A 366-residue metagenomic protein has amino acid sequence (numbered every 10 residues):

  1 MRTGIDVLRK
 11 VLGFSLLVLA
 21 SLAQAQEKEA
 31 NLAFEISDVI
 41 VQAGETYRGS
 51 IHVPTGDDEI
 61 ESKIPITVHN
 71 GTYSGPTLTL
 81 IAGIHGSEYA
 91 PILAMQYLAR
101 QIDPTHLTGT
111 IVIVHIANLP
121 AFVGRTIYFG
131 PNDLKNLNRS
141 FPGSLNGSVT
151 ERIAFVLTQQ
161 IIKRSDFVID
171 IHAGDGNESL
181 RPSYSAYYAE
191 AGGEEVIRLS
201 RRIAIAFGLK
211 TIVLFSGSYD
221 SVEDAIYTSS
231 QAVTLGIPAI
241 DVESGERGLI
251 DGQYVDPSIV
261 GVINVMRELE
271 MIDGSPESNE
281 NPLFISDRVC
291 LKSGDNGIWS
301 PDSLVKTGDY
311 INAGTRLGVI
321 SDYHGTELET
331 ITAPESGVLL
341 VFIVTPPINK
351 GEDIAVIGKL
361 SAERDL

Functional and structural regions predicted by a protein language model:
M1-R2: N-terminal hydrophobic targeting signals that begin at the initiator methionine
I5-K10, A25-L366: Structured catalytic-domain cores with a bias toward divalent-metal coordination
R9-V11, L16-L17: Small-residue packing motifs within transmembrane alpha-helices
L16-Q24: Hydrophobic h-region of N-terminal signal peptides that target proteins for export in Gram-negative bacteria
